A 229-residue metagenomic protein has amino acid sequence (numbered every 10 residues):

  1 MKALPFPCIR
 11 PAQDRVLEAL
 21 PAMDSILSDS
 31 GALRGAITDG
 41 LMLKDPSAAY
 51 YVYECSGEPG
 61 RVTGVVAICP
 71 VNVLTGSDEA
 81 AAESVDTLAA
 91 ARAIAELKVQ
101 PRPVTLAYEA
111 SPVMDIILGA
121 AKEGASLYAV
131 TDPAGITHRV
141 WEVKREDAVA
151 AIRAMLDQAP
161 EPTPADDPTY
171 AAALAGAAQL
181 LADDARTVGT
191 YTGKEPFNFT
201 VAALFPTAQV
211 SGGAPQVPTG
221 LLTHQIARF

Functional and structural regions predicted by a protein language model:
M1-P162, D167-F229: Surface-exposed, charge/polar-rich loops and edge strands
